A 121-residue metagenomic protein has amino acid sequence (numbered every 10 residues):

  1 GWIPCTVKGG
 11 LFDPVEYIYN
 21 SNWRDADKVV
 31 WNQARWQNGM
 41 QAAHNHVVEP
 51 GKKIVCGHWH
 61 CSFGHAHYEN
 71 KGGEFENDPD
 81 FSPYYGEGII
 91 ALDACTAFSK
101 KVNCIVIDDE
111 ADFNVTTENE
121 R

Functional and structural regions predicted by a protein language model:
G1-I90, C95-K100: Acidic, His/Gly-enriched loop-helix segments that form or flank divalent-metal centers in metallo-dependent hydrolases
I90-C95, N114-E120: Catalytic Cys-His active-site segments of thiol-dependent hydrolases/isopeptidases
V102-V106: Short beta-strand scaffold segments in enzyme catalytic cores
A111: Active-site-proximal or metal-binding-adjacent scaffold patches in catalytic folds
